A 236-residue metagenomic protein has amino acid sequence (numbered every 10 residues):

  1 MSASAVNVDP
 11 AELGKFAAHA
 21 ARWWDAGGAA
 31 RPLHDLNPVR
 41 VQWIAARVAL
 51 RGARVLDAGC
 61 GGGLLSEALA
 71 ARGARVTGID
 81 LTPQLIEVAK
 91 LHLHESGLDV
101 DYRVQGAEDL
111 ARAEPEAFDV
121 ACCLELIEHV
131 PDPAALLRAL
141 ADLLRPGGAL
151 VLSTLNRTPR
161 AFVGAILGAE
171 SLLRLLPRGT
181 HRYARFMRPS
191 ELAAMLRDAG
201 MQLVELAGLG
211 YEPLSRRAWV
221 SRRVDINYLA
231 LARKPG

Functional and structural regions predicted by a protein language model:
M1-W24: N-terminal, positively charged/glycine-rich alpha-helical extensions of SAM-dependent methyltransferases
H34-R51: Conserved alpha-helix/loop element of class I SAM-dependent methyltransferases that forms part of the SAM/SAH-binding
A53-G59: Conserved class I S-adenosyl-L-methionine
G62-D109: Class I SAM-dependent methyltransferase SAM/SAH-binding core
A111-V120: A short acidic, Gly/Pro-enriched loop at the edge of an enzyme's catalytic core that lines a small-molecule cofactor
A134-A149: A short glycine-rich, Lys/Arg-flanked "PGG" loop and its adjoining helix->strand segment in the class I
V151-L173: Conserved class I S-adenosyl-L-methionine
R174-E191: Acceptor-substrate binding/catalytic loop of class I
